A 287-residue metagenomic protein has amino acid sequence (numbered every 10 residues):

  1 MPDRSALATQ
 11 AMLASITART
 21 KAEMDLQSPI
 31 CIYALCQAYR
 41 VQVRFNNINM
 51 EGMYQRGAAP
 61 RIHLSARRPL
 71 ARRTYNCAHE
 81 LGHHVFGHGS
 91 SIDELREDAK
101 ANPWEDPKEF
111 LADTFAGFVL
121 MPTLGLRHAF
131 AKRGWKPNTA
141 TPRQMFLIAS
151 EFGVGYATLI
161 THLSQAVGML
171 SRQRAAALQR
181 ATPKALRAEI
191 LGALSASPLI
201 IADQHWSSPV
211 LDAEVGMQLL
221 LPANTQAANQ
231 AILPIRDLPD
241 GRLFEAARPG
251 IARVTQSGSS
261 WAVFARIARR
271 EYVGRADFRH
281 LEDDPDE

Functional and structural regions predicted by a protein language model:
M1-E287: Active-site hotspot residues in diverse enzymes, especially metal/ion-binding acidic/histidine motifs
